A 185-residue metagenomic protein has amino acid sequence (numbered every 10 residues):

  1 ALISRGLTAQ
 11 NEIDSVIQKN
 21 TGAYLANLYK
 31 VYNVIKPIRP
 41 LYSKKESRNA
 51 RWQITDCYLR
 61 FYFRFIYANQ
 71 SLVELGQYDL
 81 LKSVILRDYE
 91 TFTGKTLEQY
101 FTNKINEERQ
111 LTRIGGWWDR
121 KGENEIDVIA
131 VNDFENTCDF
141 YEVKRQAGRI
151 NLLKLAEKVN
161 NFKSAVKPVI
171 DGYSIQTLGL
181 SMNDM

Functional and structural regions predicted by a protein language model:
R5-V16: Short acidic, hydrophobic short linear motifs in intrinsically disordered regions
T8, N20, T96, Y100: Short alpha-helical
Q10, K36-P37: Short beta-strand "wing" residues that participate in macromolecule-binding interfaces
S15-N33: Short amphipathic alpha-helical interaction segments
N27, R39-L41, E46-M185: A cross-kingdom feature that marks ATP-driven nucleic-acid transaction machinery
